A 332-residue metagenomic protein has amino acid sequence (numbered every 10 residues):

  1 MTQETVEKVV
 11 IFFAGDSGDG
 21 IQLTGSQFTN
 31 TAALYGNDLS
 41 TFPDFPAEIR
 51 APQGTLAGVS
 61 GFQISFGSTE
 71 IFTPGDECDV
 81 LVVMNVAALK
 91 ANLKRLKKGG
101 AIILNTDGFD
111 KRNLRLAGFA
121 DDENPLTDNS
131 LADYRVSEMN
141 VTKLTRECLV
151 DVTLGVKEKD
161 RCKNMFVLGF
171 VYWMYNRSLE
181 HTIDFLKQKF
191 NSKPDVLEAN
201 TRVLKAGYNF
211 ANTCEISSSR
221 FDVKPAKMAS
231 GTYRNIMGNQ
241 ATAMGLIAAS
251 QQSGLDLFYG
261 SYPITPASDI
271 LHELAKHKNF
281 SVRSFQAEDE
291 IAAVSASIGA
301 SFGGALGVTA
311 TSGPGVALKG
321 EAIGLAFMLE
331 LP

Functional and structural regions predicted by a protein language model:
M1-I247, Q252-S253: Active-site cofactor/cluster-binding pocket
Q22, K111, N176, S268 (+2 more regions): Loop/helix-junction capping segments adjacent to catalytic residues or to phosphate/diphosphate-binding pockets
S26-Y35, A120-D121, K276-S281, G324-P332: A glycine- and small-aliphatic-rich helix-loop capping segment at beta-alpha/alpha-beta transitions that lines
R50-V59, D269-K278, E321-L325: Active-site-proximal loop->helix
F66, E70, P74-L89, L96 (+2 more regions): Phosphate/diphosphate-binding loops
P225-I298, F302-A310, P314-V316, F327-L331: Non-catalytic terminal/interface segments that mediate subunit docking, oligomerization, and allosteric communication
